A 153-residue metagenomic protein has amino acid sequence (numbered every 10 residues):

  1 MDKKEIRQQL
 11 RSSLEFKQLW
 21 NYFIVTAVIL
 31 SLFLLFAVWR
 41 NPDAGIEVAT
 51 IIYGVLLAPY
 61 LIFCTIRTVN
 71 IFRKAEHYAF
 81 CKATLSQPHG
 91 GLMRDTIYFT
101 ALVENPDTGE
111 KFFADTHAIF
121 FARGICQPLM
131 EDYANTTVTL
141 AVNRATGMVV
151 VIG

Functional and structural regions predicted by a protein language model:
M1-Q8, V150-G153: Low-complexity, intrinsically disordered extramembrane tails and loops of integral membrane proteins
K4-E76: Alpha-helical transmembrane spans
A75-I97: Structural detector for short beta-strands of small beta-barrel domains
K82, T100-L102, T137-T139: Beta-strand secondary-structure signal
A83-H89, A114-T116, L140: Short, surface-exposed loop motifs enriched in S/T, G, D/E and P with embedded aromatic residues
R94-I119: OB-fold (S1/OB) nucleic-acid-binding surfaces
A118-G153: A membrane-cytosol interface segment of integral membrane proteins
